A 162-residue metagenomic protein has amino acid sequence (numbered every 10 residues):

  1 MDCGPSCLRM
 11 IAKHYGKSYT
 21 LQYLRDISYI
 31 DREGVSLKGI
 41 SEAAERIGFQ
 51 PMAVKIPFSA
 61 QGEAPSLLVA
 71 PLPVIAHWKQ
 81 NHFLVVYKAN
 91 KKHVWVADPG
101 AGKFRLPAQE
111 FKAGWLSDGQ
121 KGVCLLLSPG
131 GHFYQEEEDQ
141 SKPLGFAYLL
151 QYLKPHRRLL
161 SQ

Functional and structural regions predicted by a protein language model:
D2-Q162: Membrane-integrated ABC transporters
